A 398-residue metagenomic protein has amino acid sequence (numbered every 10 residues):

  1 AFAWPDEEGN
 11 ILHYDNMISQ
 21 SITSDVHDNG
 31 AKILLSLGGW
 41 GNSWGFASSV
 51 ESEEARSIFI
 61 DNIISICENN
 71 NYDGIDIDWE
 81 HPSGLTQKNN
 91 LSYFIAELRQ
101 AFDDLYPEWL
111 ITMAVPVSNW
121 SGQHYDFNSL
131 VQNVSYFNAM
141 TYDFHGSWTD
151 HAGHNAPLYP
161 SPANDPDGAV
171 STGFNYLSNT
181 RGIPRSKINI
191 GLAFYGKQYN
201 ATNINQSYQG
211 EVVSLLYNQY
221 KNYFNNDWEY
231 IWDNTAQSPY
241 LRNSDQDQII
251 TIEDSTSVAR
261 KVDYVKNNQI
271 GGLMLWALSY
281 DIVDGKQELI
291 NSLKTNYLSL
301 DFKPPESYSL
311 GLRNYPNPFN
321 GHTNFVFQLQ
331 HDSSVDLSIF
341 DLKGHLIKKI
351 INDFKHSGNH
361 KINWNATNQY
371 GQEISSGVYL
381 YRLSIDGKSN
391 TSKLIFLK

Functional and structural regions predicted by a protein language model:
A1-C67, S171, N203, E288: Glycan-recognition patch characteristic of GH18 chitinases/ENGases and related GlcNAc/peptidoglycan-binding proteins
A1-E7, I63-I75, K261-G272: Catalytic domains of carbohydrate-active enzymes, especially glycoside hydrolases
E7-M17, D61, H81-Y223: Substrate-binding surface in catalytic domains of secreted glycosidases
L35, I77, L98, F137 (+3 more regions): Conserved, mostly hydrophobic/aromatic
H145, K187-Y264, I290-K294: Glycan-binding loop/region signatures in secreted carbohydrate-active enzymes
S299-Q328, F340-L346, S376, I395-K398: Surface-exposed, proline-anchored Ser/Thr-rich loop/turn motifs
D332, I351-G387: Short, surface-exposed loop/turn motifs with a glycine/proline- and acidic-biased composition
K388-S392: Extracellular and select intracellular beta-sandwich modules with Ser/Thr-enriched, small-residue motifs on
